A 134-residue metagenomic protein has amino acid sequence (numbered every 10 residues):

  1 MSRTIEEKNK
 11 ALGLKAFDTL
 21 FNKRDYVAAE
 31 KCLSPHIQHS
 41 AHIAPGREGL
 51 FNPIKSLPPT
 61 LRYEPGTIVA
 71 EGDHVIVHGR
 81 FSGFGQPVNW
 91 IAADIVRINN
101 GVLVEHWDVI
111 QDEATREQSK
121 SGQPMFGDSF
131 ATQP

Functional and structural regions predicted by a protein language model:
M1-P134: C-terminal and inter-domain tail/linker signature
